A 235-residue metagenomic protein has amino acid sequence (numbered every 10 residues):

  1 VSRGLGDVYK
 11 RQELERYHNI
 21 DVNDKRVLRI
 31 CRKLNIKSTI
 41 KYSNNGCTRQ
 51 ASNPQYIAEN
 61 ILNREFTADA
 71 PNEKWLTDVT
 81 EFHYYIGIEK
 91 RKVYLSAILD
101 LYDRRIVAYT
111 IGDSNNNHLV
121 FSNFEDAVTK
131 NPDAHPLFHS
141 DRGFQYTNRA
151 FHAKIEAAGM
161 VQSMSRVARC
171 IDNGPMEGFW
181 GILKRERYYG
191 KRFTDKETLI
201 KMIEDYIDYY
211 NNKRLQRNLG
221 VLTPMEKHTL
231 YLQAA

Functional and structural regions predicted by a protein language model:
V1-Y9: Single conserved hydrophobic/aromatic residue that forms the stacking wall/gate of nucleotide- or nucleobase-binding
K10, V27, C31, L62 (+10 more regions): Mobile genetic element proteins and their domesticated derivatives, centered on retroelements and DNA transposons
K10-N19: DNA-recognition alpha helix
D21, K37, V161: Residue-level detector of anion-binding/catalytic polar loops
D24, L28-A97, F121-S122, K130-H135: Mobile-element integrase/transposase regions, centering on the N-terminal DNA-binding/Zn-coordinating module
Q50-N53, S140-R142, N148-F151, Q162-K184 (+2 more regions): RNase H-like two-metal-ion nuclease catalytic core shared by retroviral integrases and related mobile-element nucleases
D100-L101, I111-N116: A short acidic/small-residue loop/turn micro-motif
E156-M160, I182-A235: C-terminal domain-tail junction helix/linker
